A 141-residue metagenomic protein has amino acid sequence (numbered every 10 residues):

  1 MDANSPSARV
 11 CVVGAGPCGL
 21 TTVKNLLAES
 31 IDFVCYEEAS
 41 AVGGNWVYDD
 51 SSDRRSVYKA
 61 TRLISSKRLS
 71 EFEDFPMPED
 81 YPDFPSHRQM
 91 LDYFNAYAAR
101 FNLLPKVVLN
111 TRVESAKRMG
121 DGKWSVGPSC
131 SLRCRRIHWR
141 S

Functional and structural regions predicted by a protein language model:
D2-C35: N-terminal Rossmann-like FAD-binding beta1-loop-alpha1 element of flavoenzymes
A3-P6, N25-E29, L63-I64, V107 (+2 more regions): Intrinsically disordered, low-complexity regulatory regions enriched in Ser/Pro/Gly/Thr and acidic residues
R9, K24, A28, E38 (+6 more regions): Ordered, helix-dominated protein-protein interaction surfaces in large eukaryotic regulatory proteins
G19, V42, R55, A116 (+1 more regions): Flexible, glycine-rich phosphate/dinucleotide-binding loops and adjacent beta-alpha linkers at cofactor/substrate
V34-E37, V108: A structural signal for short, well-ordered beta-strand segments and their strand-loop junctions that often border
S40-A41, N45-A96: Glycine-rich active-site loop/strand segments that organize a redox cofactor
D80-S141: Feature captures the FAD/FMN-dependent oxidoreductase FAD-binding
